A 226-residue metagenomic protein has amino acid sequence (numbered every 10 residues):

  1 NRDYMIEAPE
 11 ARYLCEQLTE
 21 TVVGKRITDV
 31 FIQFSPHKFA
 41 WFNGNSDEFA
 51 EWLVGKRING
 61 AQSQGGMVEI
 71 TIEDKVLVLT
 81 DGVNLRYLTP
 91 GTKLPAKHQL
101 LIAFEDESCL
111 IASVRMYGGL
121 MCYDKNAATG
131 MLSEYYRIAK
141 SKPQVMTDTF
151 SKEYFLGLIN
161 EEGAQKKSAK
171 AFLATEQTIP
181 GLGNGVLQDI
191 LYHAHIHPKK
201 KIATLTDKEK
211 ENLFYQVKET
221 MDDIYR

Functional and structural regions predicted by a protein language model:
M5-A112, G118-M121: A cross-family signal for N-terminal binding/gating loops and helix N-caps that shape access to the active site
E7-E10, L14, V23, E134 (+4 more regions): Alpha-helical structural motif
R26-E48, N59-Q62, V78, L158-R226: Basic, nucleic-acid-binding surfaces and adjacent catalytic neighborhoods in DNA/RNA-processing proteins
E73-L182, V186-H193: Phosphate/anion-contacting hairpin/loop surfaces
